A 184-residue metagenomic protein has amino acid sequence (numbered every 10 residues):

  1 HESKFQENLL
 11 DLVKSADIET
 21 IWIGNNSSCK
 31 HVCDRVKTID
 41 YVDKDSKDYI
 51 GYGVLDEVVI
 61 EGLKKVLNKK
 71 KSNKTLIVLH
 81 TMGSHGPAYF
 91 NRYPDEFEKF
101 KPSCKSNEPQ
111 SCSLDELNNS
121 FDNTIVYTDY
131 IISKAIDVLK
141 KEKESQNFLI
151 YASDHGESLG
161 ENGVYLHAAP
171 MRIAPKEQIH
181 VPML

Functional and structural regions predicted by a protein language model:
H1-L184: Catalytic domains that recognize anionic headgroups
